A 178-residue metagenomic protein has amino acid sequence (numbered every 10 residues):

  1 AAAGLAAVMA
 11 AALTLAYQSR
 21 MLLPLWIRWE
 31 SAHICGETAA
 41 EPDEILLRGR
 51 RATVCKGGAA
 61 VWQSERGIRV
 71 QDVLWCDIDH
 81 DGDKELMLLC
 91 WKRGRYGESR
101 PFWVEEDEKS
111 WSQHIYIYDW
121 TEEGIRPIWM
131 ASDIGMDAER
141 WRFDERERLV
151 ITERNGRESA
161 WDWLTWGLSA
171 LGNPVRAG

Functional and structural regions predicted by a protein language model:
A2-G178: Beta-propeller-forming repeat regions
